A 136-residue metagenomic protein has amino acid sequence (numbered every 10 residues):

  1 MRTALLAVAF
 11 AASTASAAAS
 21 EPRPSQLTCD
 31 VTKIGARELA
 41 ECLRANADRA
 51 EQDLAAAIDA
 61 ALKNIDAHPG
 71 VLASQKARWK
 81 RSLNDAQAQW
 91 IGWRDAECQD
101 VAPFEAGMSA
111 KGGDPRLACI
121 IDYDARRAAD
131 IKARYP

Functional and structural regions predicted by a protein language model:
M1-R2, A50: Terminal low-complexity, poorly structured segments
T3-S13: Sec-dependent N-terminal signal peptides
A18-P136: N-terminal alpha-helical modules
